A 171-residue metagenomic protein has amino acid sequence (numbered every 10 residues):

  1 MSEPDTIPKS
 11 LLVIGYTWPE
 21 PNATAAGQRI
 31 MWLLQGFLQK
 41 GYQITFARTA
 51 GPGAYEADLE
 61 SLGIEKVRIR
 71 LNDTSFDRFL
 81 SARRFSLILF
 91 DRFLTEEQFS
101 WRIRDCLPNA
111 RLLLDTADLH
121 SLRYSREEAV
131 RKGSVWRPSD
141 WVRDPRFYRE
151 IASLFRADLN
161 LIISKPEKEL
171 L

Functional and structural regions predicted by a protein language model:
M1-E60: N-terminal subdomain of nucleotide-sugar transferases
A54-S75: Conserved nucleotide-sugar phosphate-binding/catalytic loop shared by glycosyltransferases and other
F79-Q98, L113: Short N-terminal targeting/anchoring amphipathic segment
L89, F155-S164: A short beta-strand/loop micro-motif in the catalytic core of glycosyltransferases that engages the nucleotide-sugar
L94-T95, P166-K168: Alpha-helix capping/helix-boundary segments
C106-Y124: Active-site proximal beta-strand in glycosyltransferases
H120, W136-L159: Membrane-proximal helix-turn-helix segments that form the acceptor-binding/catalytic region of lipid-linked
